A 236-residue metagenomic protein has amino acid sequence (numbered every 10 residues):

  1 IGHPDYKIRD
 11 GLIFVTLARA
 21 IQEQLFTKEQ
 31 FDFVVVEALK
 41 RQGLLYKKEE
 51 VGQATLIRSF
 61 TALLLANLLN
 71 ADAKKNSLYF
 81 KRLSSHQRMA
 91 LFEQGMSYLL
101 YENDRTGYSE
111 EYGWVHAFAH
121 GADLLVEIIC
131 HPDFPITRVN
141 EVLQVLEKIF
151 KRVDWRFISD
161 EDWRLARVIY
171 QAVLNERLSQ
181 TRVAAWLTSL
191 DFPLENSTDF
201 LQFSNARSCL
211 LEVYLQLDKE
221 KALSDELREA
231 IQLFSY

Functional and structural regions predicted by a protein language model:
I1-D10, F14, L25, E29 (+1 more regions): Long, low-complexity, highly charged intrinsically disordered regions
K7-E23, S59-L68: Non-membrane alpha-helical segments in proteins
F14-A18, G52, Y236: Intrinsically disordered, serine/threonine- and proline-rich low-complexity regions of large eukaryotic regulatory
Q22-E29, K74-L83, Q216-A222: Short coil/turn connectors between adjacent alpha-helices in alpha-solenoid helical repeat scaffolds
Q30, V34-N175: Eukaryote-skewed repeat-based solenoidal scaffolds used as protein-protein interaction platforms, primarily
V34, A38, G95, L146 (+6 more regions): Generic structural signal of hydrophobic/aromatic residues within well-ordered alpha-helices of folded domains
F157-A206: Accessory, usually C-terminal, subdomains that scaffold auxiliary metal cofactors
L190-Y236: Eukaryotic acidic, Ser/Thr-rich intrinsically disordered low-complexity regions
